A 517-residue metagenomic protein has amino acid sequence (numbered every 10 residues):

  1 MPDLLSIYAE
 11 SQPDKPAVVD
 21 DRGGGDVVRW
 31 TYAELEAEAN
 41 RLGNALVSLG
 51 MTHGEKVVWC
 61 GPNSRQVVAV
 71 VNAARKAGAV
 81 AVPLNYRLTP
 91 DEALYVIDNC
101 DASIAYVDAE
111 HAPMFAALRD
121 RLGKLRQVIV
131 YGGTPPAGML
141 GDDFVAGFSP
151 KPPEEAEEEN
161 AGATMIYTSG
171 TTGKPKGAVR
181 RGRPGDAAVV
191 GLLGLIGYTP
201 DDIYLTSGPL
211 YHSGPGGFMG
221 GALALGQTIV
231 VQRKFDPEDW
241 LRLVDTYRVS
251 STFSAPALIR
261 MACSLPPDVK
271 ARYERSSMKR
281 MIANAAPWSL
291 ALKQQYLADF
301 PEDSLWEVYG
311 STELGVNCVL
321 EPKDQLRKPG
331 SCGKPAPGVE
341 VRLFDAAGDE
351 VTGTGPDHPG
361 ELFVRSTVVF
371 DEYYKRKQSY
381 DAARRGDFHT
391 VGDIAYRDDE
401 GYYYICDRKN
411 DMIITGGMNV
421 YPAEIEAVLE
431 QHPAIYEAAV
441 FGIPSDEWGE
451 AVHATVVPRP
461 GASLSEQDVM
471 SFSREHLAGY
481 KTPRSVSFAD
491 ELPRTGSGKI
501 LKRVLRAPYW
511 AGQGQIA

Functional and structural regions predicted by a protein language model:
S6, S48-L49, N72, K76-G147 (+1 more regions): Structural core segment of the AMP-binding/adenylate-forming
P13-P16, P135-P136, A146-Y167, K174 (+1 more regions): Conserved pre-ATP/AMP-binding loop-to-beta segment of ANL
D14, V18-S64, V68-N72, T89-L94: Conserved AMP-binding/adenylate-forming core of the ANL superfamily
R29-A33, A163-A187: Conserved AMP-binding A3 loop
K56, P62-V82, Y86-P90, D98-I104 (+3 more regions): A short helix-loop-beta submotif of the ANL/AMP-binding
V67, L88, L94, A105-V107 (+12 more regions): AMP-binding/adenylate-forming catalytic core of the ANL superfamily
I166, A224, S250-F253, C263-K328 (+1 more regions): Gly/Ser/Thr-rich phosphate-binding loop
D186-I203, S207, Y211-S251, L265: Conserved AMP-binding/adenylation subdomain of ANL enzymes
